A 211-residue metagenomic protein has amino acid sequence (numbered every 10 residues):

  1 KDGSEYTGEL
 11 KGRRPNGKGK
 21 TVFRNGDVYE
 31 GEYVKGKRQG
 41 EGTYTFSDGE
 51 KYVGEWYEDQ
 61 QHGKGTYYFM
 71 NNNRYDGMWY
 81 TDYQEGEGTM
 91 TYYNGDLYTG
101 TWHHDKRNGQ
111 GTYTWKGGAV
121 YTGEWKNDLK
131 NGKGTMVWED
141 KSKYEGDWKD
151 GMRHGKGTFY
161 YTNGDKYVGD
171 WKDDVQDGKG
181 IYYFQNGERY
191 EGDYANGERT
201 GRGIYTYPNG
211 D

Functional and structural regions predicted by a protein language model:
E5-N16, D27-Q39, K51-H62, R74-E85 (+5 more regions): Conserved anchor residues at repeat-unit boundaries in beta-strand-based tandem repeats, strongest for the MORN repeat
T7, K20-V22, T43-T45, T66 (+8 more regions): Threonine-centered tandem repeat motifs in low-complexity domains
